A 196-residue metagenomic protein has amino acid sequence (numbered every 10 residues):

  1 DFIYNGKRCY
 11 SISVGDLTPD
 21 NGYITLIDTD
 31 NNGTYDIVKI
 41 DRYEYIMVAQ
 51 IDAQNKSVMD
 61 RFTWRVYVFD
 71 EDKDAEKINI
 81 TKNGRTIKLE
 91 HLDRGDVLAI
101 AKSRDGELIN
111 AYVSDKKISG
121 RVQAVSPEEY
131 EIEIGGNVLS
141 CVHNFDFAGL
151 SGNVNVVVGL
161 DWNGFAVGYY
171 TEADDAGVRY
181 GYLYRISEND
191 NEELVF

Functional and structural regions predicted by a protein language model:
D1-F196: ...the same signal can extend to comparable exposed beta-sheet modules with similar sequence chemistry even outside
